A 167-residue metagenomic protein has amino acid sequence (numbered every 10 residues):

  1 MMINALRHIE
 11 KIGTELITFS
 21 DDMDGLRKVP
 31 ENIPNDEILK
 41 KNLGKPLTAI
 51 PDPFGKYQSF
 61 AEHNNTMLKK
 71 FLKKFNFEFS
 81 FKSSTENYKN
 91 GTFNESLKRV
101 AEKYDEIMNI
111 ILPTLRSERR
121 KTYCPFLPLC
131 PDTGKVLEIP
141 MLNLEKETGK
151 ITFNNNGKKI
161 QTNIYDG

Functional and structural regions predicted by a protein language model:
M1-M108: N-terminal Rossmann-like or analogous alpha/beta NTP/dinucleotide-binding catalytic cores that position adenine
K73, F77-G167: Active-site cores that bind ATP or allylic diphosphates and position pyrophosphate for catalysis
